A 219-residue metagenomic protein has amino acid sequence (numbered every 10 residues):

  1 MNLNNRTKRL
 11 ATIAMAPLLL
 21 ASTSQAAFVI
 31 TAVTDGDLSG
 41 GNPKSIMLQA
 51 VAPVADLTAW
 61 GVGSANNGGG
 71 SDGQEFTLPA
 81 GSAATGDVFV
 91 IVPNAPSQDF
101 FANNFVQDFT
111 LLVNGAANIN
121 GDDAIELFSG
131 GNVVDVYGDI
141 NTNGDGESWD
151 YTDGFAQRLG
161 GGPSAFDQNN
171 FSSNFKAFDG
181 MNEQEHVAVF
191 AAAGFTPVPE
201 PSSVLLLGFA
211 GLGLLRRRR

Functional and structural regions predicted by a protein language model:
N2-A11: Bacterial N-terminal signal peptides that target proteins for export
T12-A21: Bacterial N-terminal signal peptides
Q25-G68, A117-N120: A structural motif detector for short, solvent-exposed N-terminal "entry" segments of globular domains
L38, A50-A55, A65-G69, N94-Q98 (+3 more regions): Acidic glycine-/aspartate-rich tracts in secreted/extracellular proteins
P43, A59, L111-H186: Conserved beta-structured recognition patch
Q74-N141: Secretome/extracellular-domain signature
Q184-P197: Primarily marks secretory-pathway-exposed extracellular/lumenal segments that are disulfide- and glycosylation-prone
P199-R216: A short, hydrophobic C-terminal helix/tail in secreted or cell-surface proteins
